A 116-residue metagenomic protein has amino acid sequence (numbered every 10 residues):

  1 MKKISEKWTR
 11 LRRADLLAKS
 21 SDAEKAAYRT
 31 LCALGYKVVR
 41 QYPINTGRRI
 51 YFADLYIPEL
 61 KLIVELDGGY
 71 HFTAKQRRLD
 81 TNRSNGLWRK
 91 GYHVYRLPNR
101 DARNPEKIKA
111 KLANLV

Functional and structural regions predicted by a protein language model:
M1-V116: Nucleic-acid endo/exonuclease domains
